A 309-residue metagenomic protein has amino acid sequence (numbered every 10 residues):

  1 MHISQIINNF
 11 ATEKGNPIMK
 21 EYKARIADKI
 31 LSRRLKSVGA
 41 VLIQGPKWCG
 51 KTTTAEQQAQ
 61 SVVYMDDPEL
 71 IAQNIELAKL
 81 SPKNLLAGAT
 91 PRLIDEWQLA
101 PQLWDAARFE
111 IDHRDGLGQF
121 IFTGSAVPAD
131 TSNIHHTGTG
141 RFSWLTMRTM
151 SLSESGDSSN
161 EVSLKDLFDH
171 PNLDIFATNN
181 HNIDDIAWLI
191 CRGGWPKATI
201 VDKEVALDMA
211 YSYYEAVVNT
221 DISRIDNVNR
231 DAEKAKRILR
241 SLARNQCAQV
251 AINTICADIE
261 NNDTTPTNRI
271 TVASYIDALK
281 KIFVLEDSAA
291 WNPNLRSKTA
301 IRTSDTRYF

Functional and structural regions predicted by a protein language model:
H2-Q5, T131-A248: Interdomain motor-coupling "hinge/lid" segment immediately C-terminal to the ATP-binding subdomain of NTP-driven enzymes
H2-S32: N-terminal pre-Walker A segment at the start of P-loop NTPase domains
I43: Hydrophobic anchor at the beta1->P-loop junction of P-loop NTPases
P46: P-loop (Walker A) phosphate-binding loop of NTP-binding proteins
K51-T52: Conserved lysine of the Walker
V62-P91: Short glycine-rich substrate-engagement loop in P-loop NTPases that contacts/grips substrate
W104-P128, H136: Conserved catalytic/switch belt of AAA+ P-loop NTPases
V201-F309: Accessory nucleic acid-recognition modules appended to NTPase machines
